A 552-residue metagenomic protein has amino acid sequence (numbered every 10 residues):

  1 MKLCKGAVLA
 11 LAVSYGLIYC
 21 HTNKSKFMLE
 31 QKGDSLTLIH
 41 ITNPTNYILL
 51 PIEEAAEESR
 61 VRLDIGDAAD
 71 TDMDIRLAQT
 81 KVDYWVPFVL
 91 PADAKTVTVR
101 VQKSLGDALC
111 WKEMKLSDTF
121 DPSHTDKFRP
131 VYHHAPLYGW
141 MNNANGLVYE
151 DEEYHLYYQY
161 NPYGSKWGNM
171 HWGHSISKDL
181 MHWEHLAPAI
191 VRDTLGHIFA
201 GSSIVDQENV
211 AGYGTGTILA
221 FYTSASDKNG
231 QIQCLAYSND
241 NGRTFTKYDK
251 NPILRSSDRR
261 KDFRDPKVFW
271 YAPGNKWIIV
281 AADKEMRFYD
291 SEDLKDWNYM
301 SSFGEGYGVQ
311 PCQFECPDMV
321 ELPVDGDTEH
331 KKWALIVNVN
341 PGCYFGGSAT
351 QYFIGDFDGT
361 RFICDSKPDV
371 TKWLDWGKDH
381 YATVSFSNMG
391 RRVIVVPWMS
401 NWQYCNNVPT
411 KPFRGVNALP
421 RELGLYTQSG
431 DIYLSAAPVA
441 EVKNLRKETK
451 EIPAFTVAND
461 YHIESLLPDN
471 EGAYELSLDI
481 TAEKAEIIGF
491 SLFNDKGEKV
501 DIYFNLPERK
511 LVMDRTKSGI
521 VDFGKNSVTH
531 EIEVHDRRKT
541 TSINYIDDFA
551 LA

Functional and structural regions predicted by a protein language model:
M1-K26: Bacterial Sec-dependent N-terminal signal peptides
S25-P51, A56-D67, K95-K103, F120 (+3 more regions): Beta-rich accessory regions
F27-G33, A69-F88, A108-N145, G164-W167 (+8 more regions): Surface loop/turn signatures of beta-propeller and other carbohydrate-active proteins
L50, V99-R100, N143-Y163, H185-P188 (+8 more regions): Hydrophobic core segments of beta-strands in well-ordered, beta-rich domains
E54-G106, H171-K178, Y237-N239, S291 (+1 more regions): Non-cytosolic beta-sandwich-type ligand-binding/adhesion modules
E58-R60, D64-G66, A135, D151-E152 (+1 more regions): Beta-propeller domains
W140, W167-M170, G196, K228 (+9 more regions): Active-site-proximal structural scaffolding
W172-D179, Q233-N241, E285, S291-E292 (+2 more regions): Beta-propeller blade signature
